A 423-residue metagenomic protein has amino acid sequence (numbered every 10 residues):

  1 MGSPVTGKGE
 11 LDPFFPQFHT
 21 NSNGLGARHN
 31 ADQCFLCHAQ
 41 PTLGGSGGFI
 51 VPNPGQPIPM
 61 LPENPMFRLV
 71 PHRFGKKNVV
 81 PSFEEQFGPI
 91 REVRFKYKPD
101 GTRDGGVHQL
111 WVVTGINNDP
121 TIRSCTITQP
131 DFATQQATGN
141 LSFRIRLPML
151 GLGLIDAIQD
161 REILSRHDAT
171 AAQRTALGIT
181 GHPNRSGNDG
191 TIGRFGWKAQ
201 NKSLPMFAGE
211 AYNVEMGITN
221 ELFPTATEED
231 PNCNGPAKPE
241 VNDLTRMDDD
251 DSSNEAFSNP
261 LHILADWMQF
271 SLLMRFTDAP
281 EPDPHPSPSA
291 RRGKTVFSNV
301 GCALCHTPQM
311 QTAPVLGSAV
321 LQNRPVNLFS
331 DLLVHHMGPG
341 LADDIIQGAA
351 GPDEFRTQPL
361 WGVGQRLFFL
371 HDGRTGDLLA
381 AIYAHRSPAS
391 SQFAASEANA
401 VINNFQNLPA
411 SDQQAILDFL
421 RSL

Functional and structural regions predicted by a protein language model:
M1-L423: Periplasmic c-type cytochrome electron-transfer domains
